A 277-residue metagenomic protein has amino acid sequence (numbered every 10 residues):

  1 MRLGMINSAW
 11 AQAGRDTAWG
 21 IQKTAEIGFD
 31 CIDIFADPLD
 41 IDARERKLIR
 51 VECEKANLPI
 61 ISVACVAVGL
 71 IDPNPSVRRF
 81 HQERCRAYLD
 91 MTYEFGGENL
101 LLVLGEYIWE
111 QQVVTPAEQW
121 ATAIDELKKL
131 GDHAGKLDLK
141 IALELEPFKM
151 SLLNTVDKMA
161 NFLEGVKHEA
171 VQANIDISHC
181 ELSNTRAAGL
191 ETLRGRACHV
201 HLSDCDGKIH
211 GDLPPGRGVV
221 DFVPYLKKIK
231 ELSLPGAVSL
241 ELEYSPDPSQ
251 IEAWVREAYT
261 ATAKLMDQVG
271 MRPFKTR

Functional and structural regions predicted by a protein language model:
M1-I27, L153-Q172, S178-R277: Histidine-acidic metal/acid-base catalytic patches
G4-I6, I61, L100-L101, A142 (+2 more regions): Structural detector of well-ordered beta-strand residues that form the stable sheet scaffold of enzyme domains
S8-W10, F35-D37, C65-V68, G105-Y107 (+5 more regions): Active-site beta-loop-alpha junctions enriched in small/polar residues
A11, D16, K55, I71-Q172 (+4 more regions): Active-site acidic/histidine proton-transfer and metal-coordination neighborhood in alpha/beta enzyme cores
I21-E26, D42-S62, A87-G96, K128-K136 (+3 more regions): Acidic (Asp/Glu)-rich catalytic clusters
T24, I32, C53, H81 (+8 more regions): Conserved, mostly hydrophobic/aromatic
D30-A36, P59-V63, L100-L101: Short, well-structured secondary-structure segments
D33-E54, Y107-V114, H210: Glycine-rich, proline-tolerant flexible connector loops at the mouths of alpha/beta enzymes
